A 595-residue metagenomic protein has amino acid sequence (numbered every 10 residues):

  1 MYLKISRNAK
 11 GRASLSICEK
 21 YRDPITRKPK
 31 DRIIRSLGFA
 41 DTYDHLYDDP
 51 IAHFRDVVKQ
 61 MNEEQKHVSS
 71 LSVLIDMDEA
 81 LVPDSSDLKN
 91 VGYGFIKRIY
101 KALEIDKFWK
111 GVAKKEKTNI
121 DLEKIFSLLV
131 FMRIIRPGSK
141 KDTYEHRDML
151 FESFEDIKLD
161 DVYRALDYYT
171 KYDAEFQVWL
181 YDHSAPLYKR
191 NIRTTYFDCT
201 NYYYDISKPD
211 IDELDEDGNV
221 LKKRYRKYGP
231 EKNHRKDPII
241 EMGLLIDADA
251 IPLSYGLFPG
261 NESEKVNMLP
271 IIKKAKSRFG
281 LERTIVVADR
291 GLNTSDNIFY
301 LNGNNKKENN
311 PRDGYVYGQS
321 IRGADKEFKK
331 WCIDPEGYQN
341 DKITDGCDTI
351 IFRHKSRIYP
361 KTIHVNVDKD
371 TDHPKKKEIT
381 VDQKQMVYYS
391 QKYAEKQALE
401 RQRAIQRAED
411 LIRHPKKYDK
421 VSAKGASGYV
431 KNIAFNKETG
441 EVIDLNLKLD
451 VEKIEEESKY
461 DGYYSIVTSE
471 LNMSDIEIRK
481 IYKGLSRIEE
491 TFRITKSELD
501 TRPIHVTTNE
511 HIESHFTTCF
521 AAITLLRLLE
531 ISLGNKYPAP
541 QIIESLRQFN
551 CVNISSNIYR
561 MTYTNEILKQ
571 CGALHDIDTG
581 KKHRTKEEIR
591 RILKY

Functional and structural regions predicted by a protein language model:
M1-E123: Conserved glycine(s) in the ABC-transporter nucleotide-binding domain "signature"
L3-A9, A13-L15, P24-T26, L103-Y595: Anion-binding and metal-coordination hotspots
